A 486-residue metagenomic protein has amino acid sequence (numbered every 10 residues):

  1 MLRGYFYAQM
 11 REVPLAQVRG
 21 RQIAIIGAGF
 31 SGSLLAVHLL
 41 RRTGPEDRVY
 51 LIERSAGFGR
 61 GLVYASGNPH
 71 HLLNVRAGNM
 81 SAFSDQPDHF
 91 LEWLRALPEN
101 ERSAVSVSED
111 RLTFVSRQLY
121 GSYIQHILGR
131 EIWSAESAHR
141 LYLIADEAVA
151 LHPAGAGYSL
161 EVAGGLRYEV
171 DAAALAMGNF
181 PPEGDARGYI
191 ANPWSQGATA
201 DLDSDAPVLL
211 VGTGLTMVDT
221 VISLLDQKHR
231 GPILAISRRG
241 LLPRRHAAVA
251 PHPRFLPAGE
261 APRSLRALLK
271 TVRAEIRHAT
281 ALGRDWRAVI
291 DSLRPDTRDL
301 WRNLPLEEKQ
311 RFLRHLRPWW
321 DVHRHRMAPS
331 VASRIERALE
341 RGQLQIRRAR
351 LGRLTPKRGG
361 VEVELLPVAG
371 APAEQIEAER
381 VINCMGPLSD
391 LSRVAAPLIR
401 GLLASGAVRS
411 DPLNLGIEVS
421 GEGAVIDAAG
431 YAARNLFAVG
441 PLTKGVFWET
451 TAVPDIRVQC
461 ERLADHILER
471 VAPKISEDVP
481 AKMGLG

Functional and structural regions predicted by a protein language model:
F6-A56, R60-L62, V105-P262, K270-P473 (+1 more regions): Flavin (primarily FAD) cofactor-binding/catalytic cores of flavoenzymes
G67-H89, P253-A267: N-terminal glycine-rich dinucleotide-binding loop that anchors FAD/FMN and/or NAD(P) in oxidoreductases
V75-L91, R284-T297: Short, amphipathic alpha-helical segments
D85-E109, R298, R302: A conserved beta-strand/loop capping segment in the N-terminal third of enzymes that catalyze redox or closely related
